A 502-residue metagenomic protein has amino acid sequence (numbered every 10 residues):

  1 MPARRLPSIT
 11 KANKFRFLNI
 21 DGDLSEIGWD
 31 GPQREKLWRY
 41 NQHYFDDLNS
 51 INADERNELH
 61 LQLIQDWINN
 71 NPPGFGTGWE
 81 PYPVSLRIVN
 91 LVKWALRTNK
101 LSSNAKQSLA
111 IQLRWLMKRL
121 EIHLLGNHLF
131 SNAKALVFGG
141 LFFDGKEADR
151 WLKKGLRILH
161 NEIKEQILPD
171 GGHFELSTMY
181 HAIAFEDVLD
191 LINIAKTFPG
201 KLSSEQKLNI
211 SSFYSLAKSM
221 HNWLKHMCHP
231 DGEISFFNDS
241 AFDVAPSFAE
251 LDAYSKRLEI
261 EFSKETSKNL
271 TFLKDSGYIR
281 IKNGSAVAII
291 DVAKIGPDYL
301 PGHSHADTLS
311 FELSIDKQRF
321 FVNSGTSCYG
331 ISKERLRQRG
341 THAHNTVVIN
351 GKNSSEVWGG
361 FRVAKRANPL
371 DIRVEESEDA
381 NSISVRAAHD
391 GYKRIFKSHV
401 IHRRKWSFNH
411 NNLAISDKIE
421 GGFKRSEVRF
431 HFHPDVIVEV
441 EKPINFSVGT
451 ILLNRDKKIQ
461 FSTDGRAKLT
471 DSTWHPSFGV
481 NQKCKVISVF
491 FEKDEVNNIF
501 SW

Functional and structural regions predicted by a protein language model:
M1-S25: Extreme N-terminal leader/anchor segments
F15, I279-N283, F311-L313, V438 (+1 more regions): Short acidic-hydrophobic surface loop/beta-edge motif
L24, L176, I290-D291, V322-N323 (+2 more regions): Short capping micro-motif at the N-terminus of alpha-helices
D30, S85, G126, S327-W502: CBM-like, beta-strand-rich accessory domains located in the C-terminal region of large, secreted polysaccharide-active
E35-A217: Aromatic-lined, polymer-binding surfaces characteristic of secreted/periplasmic polysaccharide-degrading enzymes
N41, K218, D275, H305-D307 (+3 more regions): A short, structural micro-pattern
H43, N132, M220, D275-G277 (+3 more regions): Residues that flank catalytic or metal-binding motifs in active/ligand-binding sites
G172-V322, E375-E378: Carbohydrate-active enzyme catalytic cores, enriched for enzymes that act on polyanionic acidic polysaccharides
